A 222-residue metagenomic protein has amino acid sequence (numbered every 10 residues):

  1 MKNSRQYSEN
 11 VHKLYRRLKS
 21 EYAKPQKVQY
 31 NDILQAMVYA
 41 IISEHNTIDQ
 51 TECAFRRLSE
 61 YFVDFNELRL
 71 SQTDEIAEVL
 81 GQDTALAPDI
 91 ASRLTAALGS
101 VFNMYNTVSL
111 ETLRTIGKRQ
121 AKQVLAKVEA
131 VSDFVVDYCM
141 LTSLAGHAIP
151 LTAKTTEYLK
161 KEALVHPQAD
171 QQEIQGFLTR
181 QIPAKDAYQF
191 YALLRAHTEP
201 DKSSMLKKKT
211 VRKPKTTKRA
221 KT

Functional and structural regions predicted by a protein language model:
M1-Q35, S92, D133-T222: C-terminal accessory module of base-excision DNA glycosylases/AP lyases that mediates lesion recognition and DNA
V11-Y15, F55-E129: Alpha-helical ds-nucleic-acid-binding substructure associated with the helix-hairpin-helix region of base-excision DNA
L18, I33-Y39, S43, E52-F55 (+1 more regions): Functional cleft and adjacent loop/helix regions within the main domain that mediate ligand binding or catalysis
L34-Q35, T51, Q72-I76, N106 (+4 more regions): N-terminal alpha-helical segment
Y39-C53, Q82-D89: A short secondary-structure junction motif
I41, H45-Q50, V63, F102 (+3 more regions): Short alpha-helix boundary/capping elements
S43-T47, E60, Q82, F102 (+4 more regions): Amphipathic alpha-helical interaction elements
